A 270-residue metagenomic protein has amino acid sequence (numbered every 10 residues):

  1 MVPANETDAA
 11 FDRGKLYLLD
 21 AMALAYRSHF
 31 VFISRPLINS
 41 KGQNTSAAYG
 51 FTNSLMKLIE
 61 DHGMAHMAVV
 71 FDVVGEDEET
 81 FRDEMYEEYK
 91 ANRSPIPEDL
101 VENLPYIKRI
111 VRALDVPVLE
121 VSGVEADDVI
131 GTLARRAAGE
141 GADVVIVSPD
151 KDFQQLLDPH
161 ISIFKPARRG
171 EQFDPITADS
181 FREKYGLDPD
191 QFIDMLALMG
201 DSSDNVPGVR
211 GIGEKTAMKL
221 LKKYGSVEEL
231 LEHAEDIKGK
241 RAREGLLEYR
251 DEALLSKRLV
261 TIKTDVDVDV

Functional and structural regions predicted by a protein language model:
V2-V147, F153-T177, E252-L255, T261-V270: Noncatalytic, basic helical substrate-engagement surface that gates or grips nucleic-acid strands
R109, E183, E232: Replace "anionic and nucleotidyl ligands
P117, E171-Q172, A178-L196: Active-site-proximal helix-loop-helix substrate-binding element of RNase H-like nuclease domains
A126, D152-F153, T216, S226: Short phosphate-engaging motifs
D188-Q191, M195, M199-V260, V266-D269: Accessory alpha-helical DNA-binding modules that contact the DNA backbone or grooves
